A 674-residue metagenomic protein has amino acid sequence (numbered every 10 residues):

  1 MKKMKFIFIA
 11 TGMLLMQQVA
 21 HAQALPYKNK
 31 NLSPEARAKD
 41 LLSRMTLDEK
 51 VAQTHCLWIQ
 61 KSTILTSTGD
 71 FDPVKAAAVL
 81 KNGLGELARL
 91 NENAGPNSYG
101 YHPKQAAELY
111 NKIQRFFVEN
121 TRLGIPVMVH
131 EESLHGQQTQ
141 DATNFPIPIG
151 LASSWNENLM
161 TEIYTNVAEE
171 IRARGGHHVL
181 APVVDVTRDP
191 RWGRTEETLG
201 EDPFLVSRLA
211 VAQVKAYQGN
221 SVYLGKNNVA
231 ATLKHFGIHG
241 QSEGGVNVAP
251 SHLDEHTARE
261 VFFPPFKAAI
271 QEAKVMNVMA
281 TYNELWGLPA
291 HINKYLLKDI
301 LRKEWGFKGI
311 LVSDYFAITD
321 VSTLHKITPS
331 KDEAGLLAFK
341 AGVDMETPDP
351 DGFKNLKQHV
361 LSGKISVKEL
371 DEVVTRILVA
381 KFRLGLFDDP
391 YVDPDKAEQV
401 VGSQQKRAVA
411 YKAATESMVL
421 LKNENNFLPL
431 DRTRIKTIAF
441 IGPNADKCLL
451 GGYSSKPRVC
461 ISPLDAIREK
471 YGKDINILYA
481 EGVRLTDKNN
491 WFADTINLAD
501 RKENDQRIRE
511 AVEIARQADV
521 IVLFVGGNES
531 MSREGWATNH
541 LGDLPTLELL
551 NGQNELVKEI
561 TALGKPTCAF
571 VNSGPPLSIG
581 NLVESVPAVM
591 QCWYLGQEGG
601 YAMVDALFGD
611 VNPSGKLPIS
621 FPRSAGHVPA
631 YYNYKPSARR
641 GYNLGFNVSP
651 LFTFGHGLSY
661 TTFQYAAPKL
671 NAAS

Functional and structural regions predicted by a protein language model:
M1-A24: Bacterial Sec-dependent N-terminal signal peptides
A22-S674: Glycoside hydrolase catalytic-domain context in secreted enzymes
